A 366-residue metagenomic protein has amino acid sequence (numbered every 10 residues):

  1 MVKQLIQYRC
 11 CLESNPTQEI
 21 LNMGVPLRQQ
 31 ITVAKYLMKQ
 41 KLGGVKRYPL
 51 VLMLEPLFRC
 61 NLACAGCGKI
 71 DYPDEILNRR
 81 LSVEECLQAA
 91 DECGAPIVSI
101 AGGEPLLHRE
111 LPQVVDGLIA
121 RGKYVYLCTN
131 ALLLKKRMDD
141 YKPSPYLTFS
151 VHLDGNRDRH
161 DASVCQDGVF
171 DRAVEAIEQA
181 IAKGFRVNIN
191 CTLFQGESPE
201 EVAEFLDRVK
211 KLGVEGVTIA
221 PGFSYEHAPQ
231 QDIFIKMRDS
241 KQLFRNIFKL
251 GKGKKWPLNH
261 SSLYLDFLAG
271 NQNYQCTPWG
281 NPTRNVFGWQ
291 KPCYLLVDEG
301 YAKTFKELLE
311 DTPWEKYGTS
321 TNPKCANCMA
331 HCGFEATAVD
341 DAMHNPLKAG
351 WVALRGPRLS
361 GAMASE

Functional and structural regions predicted by a protein language model:
M1-Q18, M23, L81-S82, R121 (+5 more regions): Radical SAM enzyme [4Fe-4S]-AdoMet core and its adjacent flexible, acidic and glycine-rich loops/tails across
K3, Q7-D140, P145, D341 (+2 more regions): Conserved alpha-helical substructure of the radical SAM core
Q4-L5, C10, Y48, Q290-E366: Flexible mid-to-C-terminal extensions adjoining Fe-S/redox cofactors in radical SAM and related proteins
K39-G43, F267-N271, W314: Short, P/G- and charge-enriched loop/turn segments at secondary-structure junctions
R59, A63, Q275, K324-N327: The −1 position to Zn-ligating cysteines in a subset of zinc-ribbon hairpins
G66-C67, D71-D74, T283, G300 (+2 more regions): Cys/His-rich zinc-coordinating "finger/knuckle" motifs
I70, A101, H152, A220 (+2 more regions): Conserved residues at the C-terminal ends of beta-strands
R137, R159-A162: Short, charged, surface-exposed secondary-structure boundary motifs
